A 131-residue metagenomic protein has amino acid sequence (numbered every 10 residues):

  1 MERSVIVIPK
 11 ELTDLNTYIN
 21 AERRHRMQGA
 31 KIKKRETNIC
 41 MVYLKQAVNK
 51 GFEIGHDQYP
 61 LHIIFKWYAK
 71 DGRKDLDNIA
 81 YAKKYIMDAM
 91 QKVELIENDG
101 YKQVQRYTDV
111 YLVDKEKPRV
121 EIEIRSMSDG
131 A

Functional and structural regions predicted by a protein language model:
M1-A131: Catalytic phosphate/metal-binding cores of nucleic-acid and nucleotide-processing enzymes, i.e., regions that mediate
